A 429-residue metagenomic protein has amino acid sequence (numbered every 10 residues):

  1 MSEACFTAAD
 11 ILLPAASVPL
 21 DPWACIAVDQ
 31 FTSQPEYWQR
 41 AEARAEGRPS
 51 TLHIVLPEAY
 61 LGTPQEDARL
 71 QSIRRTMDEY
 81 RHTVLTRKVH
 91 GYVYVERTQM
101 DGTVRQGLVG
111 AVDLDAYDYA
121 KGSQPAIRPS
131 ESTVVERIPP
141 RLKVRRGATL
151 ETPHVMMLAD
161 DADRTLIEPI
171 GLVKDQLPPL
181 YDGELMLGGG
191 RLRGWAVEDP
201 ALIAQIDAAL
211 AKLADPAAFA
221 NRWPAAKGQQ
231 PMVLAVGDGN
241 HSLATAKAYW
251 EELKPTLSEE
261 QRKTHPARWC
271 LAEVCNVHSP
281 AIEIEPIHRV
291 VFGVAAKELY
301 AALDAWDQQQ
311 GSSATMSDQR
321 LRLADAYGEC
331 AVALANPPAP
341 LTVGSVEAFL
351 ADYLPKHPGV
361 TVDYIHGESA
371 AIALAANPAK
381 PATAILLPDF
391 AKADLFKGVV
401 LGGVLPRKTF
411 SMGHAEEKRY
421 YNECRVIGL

Functional and structural regions predicted by a protein language model:
M1-G190, G194, E198, N221-P224 (+2 more regions): N-terminal extension/subdomain marker
L158, V236-G237, E273, L386-P388: Short beta-strand segments
M186-A209, L334-P338: Glycine-rich phosphate-binding "P-loop"
K212-L257: Active-site beta-strand/loop microenvironment that shapes enzyme catalytic pockets
W223, Q309-L323, V360-Y364, N377-P378 (+1 more regions): Metal-assisted phosphate- and nucleotidyl-transfer catalytic regions
N240-A302: Catalytic or ion-translocation cores adjacent to nucleophile or general acid/base/metal-coordination motifs in diverse
V274-T342: C-terminal amphipathic alpha-helical segment
G344-L429: Charged substrate- and nucleic-acid-binding regions of tRNA-handling and nucleotidyl-transfer enzymes, centered on
